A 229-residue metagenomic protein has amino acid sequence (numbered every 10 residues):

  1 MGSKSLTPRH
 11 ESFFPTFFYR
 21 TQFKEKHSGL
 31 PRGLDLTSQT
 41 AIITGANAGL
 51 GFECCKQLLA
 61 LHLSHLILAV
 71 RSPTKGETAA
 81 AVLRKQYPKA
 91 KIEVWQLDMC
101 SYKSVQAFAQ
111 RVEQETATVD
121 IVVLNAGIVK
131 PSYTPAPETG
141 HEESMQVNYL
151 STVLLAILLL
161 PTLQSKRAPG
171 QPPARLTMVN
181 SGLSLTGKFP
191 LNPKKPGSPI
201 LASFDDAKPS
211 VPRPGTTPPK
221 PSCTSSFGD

Functional and structural regions predicted by a protein language model:
M1, F17-F23: Short intrinsically disordered, low-complexity coil segments enriched in acidic
M1-E11: PEST-like, low-complexity acidic/proline-rich intrinsically disordered segments, predominantly at protein N-termini
P8, T21-D229: Rossmann-fold NAD(P)H-dependent dehydrogenase/reductase core
